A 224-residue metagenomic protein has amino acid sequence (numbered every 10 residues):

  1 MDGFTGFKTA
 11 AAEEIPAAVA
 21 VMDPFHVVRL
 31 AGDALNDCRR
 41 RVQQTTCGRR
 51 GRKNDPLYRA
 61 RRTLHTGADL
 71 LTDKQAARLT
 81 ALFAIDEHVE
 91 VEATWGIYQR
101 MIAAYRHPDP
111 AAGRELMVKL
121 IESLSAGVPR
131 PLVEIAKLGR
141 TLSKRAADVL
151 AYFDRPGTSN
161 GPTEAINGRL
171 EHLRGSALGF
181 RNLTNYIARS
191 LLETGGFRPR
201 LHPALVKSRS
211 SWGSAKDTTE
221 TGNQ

Functional and structural regions predicted by a protein language model:
M1-I15, F25-R29, G48-Q224: Acidic/histidine-rich catalytic cores and adjacent linkers of DNA breakage/strand-transfer/modification proteins
E14-V19, L35-R39: Short secondary-structure boundary/capping segments
P24-G48: Short alpha-helix plus adjacent loop in nuclease-associated cores
